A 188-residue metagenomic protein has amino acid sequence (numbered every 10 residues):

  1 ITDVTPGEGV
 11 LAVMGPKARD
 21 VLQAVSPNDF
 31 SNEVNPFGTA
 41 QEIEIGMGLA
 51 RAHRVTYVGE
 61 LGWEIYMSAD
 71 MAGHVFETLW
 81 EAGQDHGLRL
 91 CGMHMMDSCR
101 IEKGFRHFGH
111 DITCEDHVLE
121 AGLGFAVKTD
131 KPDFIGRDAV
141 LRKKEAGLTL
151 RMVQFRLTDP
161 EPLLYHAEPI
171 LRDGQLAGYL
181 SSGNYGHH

Functional and structural regions predicted by a protein language model:
I1-H188: Conserved, structured C-terminal
